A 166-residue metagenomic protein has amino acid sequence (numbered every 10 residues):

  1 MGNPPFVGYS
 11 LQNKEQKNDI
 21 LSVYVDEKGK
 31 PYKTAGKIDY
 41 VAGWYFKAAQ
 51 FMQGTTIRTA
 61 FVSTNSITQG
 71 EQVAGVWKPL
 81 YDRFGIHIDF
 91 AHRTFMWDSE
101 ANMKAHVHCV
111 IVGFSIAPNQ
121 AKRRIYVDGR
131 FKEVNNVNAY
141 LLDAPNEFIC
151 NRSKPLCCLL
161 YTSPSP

Functional and structural regions predicted by a protein language model:
M1-S163: Signature of N6-adenine DNA methyltransferases within the class I
